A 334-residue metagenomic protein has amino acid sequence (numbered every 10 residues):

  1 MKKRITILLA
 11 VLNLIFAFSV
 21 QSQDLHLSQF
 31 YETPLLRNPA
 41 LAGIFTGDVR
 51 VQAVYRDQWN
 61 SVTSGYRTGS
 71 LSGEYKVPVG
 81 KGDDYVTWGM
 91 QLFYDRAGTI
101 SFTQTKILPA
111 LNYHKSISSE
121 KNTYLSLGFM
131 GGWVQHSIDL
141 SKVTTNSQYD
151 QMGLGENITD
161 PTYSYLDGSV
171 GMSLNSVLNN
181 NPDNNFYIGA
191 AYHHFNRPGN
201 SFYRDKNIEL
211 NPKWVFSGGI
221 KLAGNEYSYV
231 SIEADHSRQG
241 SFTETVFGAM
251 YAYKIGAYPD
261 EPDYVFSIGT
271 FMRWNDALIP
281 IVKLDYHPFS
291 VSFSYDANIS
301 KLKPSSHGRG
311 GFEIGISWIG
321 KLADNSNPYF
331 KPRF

Functional and structural regions predicted by a protein language model:
M1-L8: Bacterial N-terminal signal peptides that target proteins for export
L9-A17: Bacterial N-terminal signal peptides
F18-S22: Sec/Tat signal peptide C-region and signal peptidase I cleavage site
Q23-F334: Subset of outer-membrane beta-barrel
